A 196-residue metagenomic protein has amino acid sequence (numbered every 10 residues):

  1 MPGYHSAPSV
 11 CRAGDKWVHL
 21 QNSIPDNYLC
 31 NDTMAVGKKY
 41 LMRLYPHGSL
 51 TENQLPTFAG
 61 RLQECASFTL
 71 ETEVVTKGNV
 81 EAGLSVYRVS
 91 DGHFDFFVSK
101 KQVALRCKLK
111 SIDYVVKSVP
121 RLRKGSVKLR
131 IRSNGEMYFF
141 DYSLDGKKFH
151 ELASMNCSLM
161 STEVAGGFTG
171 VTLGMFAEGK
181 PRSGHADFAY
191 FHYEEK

Functional and structural regions predicted by a protein language model:
M1-K196: Extracellular glycan-recognition regions
